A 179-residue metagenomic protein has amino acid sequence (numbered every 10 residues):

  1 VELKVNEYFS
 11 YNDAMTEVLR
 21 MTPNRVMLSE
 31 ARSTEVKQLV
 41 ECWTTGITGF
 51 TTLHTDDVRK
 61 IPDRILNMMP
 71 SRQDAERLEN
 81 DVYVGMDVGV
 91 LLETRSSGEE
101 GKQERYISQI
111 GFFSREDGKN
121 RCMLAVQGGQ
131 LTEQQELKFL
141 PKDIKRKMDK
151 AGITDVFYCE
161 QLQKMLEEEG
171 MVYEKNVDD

Functional and structural regions predicted by a protein language model:
V1-D81: Switch/coupling sub-region of P-loop NTPases
F9, K37, R59, V88 (+2 more regions): A generic structural micro-environment signature that highlights single residues at secondary-structure boundaries
M15, M21, M27, M68-M69 (+5 more regions): Detector for methionine-enriched segments
L19-E30, T45, L66-R72, G89-S97 (+2 more regions): Noncatalytic linker/hinge segments flanking ATPase motor cores
L78-D117: Phosphate-binding/switch region of NTP-binding enzymes
K102-D179: NTP-binding/hydrolysis catalytic cores, primarily Walker-type P-loop NTPases
